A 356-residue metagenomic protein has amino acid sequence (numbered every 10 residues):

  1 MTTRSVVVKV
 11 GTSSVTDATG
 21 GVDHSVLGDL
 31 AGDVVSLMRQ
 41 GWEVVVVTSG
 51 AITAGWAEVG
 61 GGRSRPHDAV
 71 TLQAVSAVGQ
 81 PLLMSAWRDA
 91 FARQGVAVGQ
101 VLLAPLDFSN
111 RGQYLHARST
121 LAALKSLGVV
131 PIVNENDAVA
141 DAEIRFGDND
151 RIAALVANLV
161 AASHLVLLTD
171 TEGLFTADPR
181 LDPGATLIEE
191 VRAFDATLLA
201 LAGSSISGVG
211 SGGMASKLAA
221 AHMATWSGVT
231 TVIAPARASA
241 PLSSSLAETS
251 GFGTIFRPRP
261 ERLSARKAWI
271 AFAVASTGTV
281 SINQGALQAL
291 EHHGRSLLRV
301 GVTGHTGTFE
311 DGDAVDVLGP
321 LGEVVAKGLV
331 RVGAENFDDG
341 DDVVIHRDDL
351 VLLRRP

Functional and structural regions predicted by a protein language model:
M1-A97, V101-P356: C-terminal catalytic "cap/lid" subdomain
